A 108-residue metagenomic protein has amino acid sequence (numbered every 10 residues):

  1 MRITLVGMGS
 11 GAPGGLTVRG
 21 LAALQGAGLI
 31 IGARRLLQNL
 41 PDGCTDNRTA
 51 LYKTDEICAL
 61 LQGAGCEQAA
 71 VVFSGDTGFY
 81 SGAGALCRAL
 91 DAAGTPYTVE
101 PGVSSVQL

Functional and structural regions predicted by a protein language model:
M1-L108: Class I S-adenosyl-L-methionine
